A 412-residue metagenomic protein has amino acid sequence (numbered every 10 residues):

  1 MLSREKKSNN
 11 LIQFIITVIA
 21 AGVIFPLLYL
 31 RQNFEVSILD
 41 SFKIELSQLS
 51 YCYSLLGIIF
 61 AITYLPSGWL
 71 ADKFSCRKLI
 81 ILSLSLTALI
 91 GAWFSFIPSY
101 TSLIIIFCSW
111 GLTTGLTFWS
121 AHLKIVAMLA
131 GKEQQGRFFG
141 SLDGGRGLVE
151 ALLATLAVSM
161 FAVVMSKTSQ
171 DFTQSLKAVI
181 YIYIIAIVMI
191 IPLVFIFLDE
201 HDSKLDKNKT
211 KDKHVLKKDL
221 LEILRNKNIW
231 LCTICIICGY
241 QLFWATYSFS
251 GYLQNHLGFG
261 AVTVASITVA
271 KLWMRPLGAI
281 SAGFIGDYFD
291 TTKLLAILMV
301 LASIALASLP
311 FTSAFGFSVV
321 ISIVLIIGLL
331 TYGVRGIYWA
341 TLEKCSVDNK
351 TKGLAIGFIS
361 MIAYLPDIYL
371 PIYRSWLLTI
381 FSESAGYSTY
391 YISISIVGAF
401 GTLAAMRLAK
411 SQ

Functional and structural regions predicted by a protein language model:
R31-E35, E150, A154, K227-A279 (+1 more regions): Extracytoplasmic gate region of multi-pass secondary transporters
T63-S75, G278-D290, L378-T379: Helix-to-loop junctions at the C-terminal end of transmembrane segments in multipass secondary transporters
K73-L84, D287-V300: Cytoplasmic membrane-interface "Motif A"-like loop-to-helix N-cap segments of 12-TM Major Facilitator Superfamily
S85-S99, L301-A314: C-terminal ends and interior cores of transmembrane alpha-helices in multi-pass membrane transporters/permeases
L116-G131, G333-V347: Intracellular juxtamembrane helix-capping segments at the cytosolic ends of symmetry-related transmembrane helices
G136-A162, S360-P371: Glycine-rich segments within core transmembrane alpha-helices of 12-TM secondary carriers
F197-K218: Flexible cytoplasmic inter-helical loops of multi-pass small-molecule transporters
D290-Y338: C-terminal transmembrane helical hairpin of 12-TM major facilitator-type secondary transporters
